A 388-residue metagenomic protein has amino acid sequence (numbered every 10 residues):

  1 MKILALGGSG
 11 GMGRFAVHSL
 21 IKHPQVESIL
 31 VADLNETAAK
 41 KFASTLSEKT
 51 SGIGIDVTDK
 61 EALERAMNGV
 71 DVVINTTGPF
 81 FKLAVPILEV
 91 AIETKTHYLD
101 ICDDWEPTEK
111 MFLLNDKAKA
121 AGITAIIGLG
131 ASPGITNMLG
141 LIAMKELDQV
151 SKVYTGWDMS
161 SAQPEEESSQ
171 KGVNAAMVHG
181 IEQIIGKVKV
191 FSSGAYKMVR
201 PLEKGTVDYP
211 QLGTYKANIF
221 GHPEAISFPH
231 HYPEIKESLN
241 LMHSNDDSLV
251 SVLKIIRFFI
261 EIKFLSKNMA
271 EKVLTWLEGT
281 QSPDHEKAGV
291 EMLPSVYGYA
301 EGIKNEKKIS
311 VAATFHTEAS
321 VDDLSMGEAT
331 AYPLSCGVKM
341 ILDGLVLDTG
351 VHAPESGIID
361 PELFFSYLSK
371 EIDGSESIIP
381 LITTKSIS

Functional and structural regions predicted by a protein language model:
L4-S19: N-terminal Rossmann NAD(P)H-binding glycine-rich loop of SDR-like oxidoreductase domains
S28-L30: Short beta-strand element of Class I
N35-T37: Helix N-cap at the beta1-alpha1 junction of Rossmann-like dinucleotide-binding domains, i.e., the first residues
L46-D59: Rossmann-fold cofactor-recognition segment
D56-G69, T76-P79: Conserved Rossmann-fold cofactor-binding substructure of NAD(P)-dependent oxidoreductases
P79, V90-T108: ADP-ribose/adenylate-binding Rossmann-like module
C102-I123: Rossmann-fold NAD(P)-binding glycine/threonine-rich loop
E146-S388: C-terminal catalytic/substrate-binding lobe primarily of soluble NAD(P)-dependent oxidoreductases
